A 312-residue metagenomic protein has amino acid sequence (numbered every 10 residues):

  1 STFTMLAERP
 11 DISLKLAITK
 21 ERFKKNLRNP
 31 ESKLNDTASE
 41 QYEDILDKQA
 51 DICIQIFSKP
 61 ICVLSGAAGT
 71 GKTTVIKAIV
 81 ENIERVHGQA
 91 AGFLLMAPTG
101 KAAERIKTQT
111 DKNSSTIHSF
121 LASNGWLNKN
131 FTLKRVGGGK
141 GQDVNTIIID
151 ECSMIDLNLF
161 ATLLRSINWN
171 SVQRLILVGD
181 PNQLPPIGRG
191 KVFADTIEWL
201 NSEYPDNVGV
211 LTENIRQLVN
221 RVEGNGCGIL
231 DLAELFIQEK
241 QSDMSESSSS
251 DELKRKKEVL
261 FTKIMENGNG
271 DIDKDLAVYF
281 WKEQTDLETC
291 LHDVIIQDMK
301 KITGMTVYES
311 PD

Functional and structural regions predicted by a protein language model:
S1-C53, L127: Pre-P-loop entry segment of helicase/translocase ATPase cores
K25, N29-K33, T37, I52-Q55 (+1 more regions): Conserved helicase motor core of P-loop NTPases
S58-L64: Pre-Walker A (Motif I) flank of P-loop NTPase domains
A68: The conserved Walker
K72: Conserved lysine of the Walker
V75, I79: Hydrophobic positions on the alpha1 helix immediately C-terminal to the Walker A/P-loop
E81, H87-S166, T212-I215, V219-G226 (+2 more regions): Conserved P-loop NTPase motor core of helicases/translocases
D150-E151, G179-P181: Walker B catalytic acidic pair
